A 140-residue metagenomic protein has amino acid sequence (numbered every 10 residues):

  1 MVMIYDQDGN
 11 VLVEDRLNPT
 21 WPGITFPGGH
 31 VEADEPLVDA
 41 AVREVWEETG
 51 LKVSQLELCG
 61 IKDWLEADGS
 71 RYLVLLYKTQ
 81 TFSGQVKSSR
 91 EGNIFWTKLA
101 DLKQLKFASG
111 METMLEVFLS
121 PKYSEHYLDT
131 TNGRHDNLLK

Functional and structural regions predicted by a protein language model:
M1-V11, P27: Conserved N-terminal beta-strand and adjoining loop/helix that marks the start of the Nudix/MutT-like hydrolase domain
V11, T20, L65-A67: Flexible, glycine-rich phosphate/dinucleotide-binding loops and adjacent beta-alpha linkers at cofactor/substrate
P19-P22, L73: A conserved beta-turn-beta hairpin within the catalytic core of GNAT-like acetyltransferases that forms part
P22-F26, K98-L99: A short, polar/proline- and glycine-enriched secondary-structure boundary/capping micro-motif
V31-S54, W64-M114, L139: Unchanged
V117-K140: Charged phosphate-binding loop/patch that engages nucleotide di/tri-phosphates or the phosphate backbone of nucleic
